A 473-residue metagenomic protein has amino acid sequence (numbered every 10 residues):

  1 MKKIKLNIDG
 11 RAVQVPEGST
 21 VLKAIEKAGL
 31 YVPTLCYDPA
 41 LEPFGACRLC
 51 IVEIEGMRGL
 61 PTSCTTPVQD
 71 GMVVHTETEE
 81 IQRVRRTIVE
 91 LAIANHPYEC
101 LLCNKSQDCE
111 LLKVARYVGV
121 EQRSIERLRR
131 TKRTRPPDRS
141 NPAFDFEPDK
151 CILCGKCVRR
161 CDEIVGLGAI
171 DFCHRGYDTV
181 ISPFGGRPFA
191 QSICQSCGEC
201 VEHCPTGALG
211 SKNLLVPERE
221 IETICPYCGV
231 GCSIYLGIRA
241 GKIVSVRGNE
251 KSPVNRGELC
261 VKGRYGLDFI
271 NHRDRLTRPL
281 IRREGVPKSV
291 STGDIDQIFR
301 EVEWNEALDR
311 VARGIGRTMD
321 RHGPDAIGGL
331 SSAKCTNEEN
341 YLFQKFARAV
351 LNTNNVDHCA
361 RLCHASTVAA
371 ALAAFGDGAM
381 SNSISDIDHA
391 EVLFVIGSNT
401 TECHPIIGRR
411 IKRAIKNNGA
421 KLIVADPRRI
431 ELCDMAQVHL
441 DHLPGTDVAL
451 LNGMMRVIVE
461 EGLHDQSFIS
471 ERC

Functional and structural regions predicted by a protein language model:
K2-Q14, G18, I54-G56, G71-H96 (+1 more regions): N-terminal export/assembly segments and adjacent metallocofactor-ligating motifs of anaerobic energy-metabolism
V13-D70, E79-V84: N-terminal cofactor/phosphate-binding cores enriched in small/glycine residues, especially glycine-rich loops such as
C36-L41, R129-T131, L362-C363, E471-C473: Short linear loop/turn motifs
L463-C473: Internal, active-site/partner-interface "lid" segment
